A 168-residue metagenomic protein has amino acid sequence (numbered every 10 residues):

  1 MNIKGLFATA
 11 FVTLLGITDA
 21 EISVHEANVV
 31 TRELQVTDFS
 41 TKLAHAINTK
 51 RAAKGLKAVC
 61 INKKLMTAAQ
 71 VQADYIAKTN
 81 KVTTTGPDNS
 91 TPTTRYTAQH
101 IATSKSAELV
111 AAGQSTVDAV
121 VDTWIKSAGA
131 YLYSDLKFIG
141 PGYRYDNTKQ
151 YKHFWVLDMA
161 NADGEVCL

Functional and structural regions predicted by a protein language model:
M1-T18: Fungal secretory targeting signals
A8, M66-A68, T83, N89 (+3 more regions): A broad, structure-centric signal for solvent-exposed, well-ordered loop/edge residues that line or flank functional
T9, G55-L56, A77, H100 (+1 more regions): Intrinsically disordered, low-complexity segments enriched in polar/charged small residues
G16, K78, I125-K126: Residues at helix-coil transition
N28-T31, Q35-Y96, L136-I139: Short, well-ordered surface patches within globular domains
T91-L168: A well-ordered secondary-structure block
